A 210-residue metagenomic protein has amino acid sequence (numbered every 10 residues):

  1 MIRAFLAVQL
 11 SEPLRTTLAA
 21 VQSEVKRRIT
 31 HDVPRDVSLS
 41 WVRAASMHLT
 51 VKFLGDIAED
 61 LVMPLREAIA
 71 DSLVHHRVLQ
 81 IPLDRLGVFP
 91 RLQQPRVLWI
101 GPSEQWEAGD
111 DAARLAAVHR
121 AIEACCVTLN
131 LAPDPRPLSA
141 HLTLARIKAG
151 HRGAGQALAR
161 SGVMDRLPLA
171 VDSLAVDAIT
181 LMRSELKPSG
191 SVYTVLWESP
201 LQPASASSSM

Functional and structural regions predicted by a protein language model:
M1-M210: Histidine-dependent nucleotide/RNA phosphoesterase domain, centered on the 2H-phosphoesterase fold with its duplicated
